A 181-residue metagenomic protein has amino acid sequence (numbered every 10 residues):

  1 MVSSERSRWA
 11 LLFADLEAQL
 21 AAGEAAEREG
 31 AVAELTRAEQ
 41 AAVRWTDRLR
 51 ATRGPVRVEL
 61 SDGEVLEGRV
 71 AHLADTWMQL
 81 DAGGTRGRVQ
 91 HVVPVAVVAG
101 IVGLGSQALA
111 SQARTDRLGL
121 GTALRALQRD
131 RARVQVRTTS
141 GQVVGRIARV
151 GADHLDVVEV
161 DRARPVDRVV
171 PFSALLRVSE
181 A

Functional and structural regions predicted by a protein language model:
M1-E67, A71-V144, A148-A181: Short glycine-rich, low-complexity segments
